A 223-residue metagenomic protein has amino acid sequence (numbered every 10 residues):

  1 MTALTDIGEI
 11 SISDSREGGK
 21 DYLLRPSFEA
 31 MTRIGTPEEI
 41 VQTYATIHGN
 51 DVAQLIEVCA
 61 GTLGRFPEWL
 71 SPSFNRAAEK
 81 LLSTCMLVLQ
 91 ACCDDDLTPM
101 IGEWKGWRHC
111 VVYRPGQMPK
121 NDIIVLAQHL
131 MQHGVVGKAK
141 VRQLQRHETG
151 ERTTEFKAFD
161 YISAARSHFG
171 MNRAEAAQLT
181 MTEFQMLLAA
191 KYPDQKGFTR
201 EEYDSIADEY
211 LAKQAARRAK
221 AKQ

Functional and structural regions predicted by a protein language model:
M1-T62, R76, T84-C92, P99-F198: An amphipathic, hydrophobic-aromatic interaction surface with interspersed Lys/Arg that forms lipid/phosphate-bearing
G64-K80: Intrinsically disordered, low-complexity acidic Ser/Thr-rich regulatory segments
E201-Q223: Long, intrinsically disordered, low-complexity Ser/Thr/Pro-rich regulatory/activation regions of nuclear proteins
